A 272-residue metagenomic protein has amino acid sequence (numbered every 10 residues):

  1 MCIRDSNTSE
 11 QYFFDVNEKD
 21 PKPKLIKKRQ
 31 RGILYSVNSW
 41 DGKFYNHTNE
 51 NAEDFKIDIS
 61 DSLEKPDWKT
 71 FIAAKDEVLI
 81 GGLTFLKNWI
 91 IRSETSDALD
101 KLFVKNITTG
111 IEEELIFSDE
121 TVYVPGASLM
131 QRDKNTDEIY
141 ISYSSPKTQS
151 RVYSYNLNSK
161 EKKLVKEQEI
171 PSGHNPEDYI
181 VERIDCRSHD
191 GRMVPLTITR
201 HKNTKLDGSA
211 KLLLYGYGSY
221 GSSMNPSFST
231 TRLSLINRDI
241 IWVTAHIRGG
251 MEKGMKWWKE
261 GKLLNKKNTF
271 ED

Functional and structural regions predicted by a protein language model:
M1-D5: Conserved small/polar residues in nucleotide/adenosyl-binding loops
S6-F13, A52-I59, A98-V104, K147-S154: Structural motif
Y12-F14, K27-R29, Y35-N38, N49 (+4 more regions): A structural signal for the main folded, soluble domain(s) of proteins
V16-L34, D61-T84, T108-L129, N158-D178: Multi-bladed beta-propeller domains
L25-H47, A74-W89, S93, T121-S142 (+3 more regions): Conserved beta-propeller blade repeats
V124-D272: Serine-hydrolase catalytic core recognition
